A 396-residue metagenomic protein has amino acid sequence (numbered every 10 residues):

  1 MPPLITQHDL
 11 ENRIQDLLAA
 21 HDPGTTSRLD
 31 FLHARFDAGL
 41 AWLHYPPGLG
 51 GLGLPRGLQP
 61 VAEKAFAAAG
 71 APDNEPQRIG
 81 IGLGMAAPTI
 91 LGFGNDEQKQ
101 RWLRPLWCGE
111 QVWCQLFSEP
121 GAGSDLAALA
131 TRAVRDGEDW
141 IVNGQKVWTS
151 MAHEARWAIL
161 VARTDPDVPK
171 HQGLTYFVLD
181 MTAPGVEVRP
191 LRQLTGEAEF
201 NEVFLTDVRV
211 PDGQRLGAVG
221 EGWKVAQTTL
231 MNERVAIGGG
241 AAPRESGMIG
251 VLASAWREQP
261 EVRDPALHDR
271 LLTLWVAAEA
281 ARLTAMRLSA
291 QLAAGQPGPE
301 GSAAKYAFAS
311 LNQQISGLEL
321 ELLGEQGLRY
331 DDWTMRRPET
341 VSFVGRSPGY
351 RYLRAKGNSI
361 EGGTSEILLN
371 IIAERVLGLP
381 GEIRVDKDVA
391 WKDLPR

Functional and structural regions predicted by a protein language model:
M1-G80, L91, Q98-R101, P105 (+9 more regions): Amphipathic, small/basic residue-rich leader segments at the start of a protein or domain
F36, S316-Y352, G362-I371, E382-D388: A glycine-biased, small/acidic residue-tolerant capping/turn segment at secondary-structure junctions
G109-F117, V161: A short, Trp-centered hydrophobic/proline-enriched beta-strand micro-motif
T131-V134: A structural signal for short hydrophobic beta-strand segments in well-ordered beta-sheet cores
E138, N143-R189: A short core secondary-structure module
V147-A152, L194-T195, G357-G362: Glycine-rich phosphate/pyrophosphate-binding beta-alpha loops
V186-L283, S302, N358, K392-L394: Glycine-rich beta->alpha junctions and the first turn(s) of the following alpha-helix
P265-H268, E279-T340: C-terminal helix-coil-helix/basic helical segment that borders enzyme active sites and/or dimer interfaces and provides
